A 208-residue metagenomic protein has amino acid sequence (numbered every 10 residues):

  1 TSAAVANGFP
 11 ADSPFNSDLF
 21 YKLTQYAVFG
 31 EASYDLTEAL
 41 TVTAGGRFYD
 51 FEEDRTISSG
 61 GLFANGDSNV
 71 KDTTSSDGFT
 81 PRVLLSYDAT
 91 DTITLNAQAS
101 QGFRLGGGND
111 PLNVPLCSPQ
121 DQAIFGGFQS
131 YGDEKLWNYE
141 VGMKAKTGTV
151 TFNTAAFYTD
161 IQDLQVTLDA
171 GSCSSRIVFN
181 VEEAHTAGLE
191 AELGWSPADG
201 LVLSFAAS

Functional and structural regions predicted by a protein language model:
T1, G46-F51, S100-G102, K144-K146 (+2 more regions): Outer-membrane beta-barrel pore domains and translocons
T1-T90, L105, G126: Signature of Gram-negative outer-membrane beta-barrel scaffolds
L23-F29, G78-P81, L136-G142, A184-E192 (+1 more regions): Transmembrane beta-barrel architecture of outer-membrane proteins
V28-Y34, V83-Y87, V141-A145, A191-W195 (+1 more regions): Residues on the lipid-exposed face of transmembrane beta-strands in outer-membrane beta-barrel proteins
L36-E38, A89-L95, A145-T149, G194-D199: Outer-membrane beta-barrel proteins
E38, V42, T151, Y158-D160 (+1 more regions): Gram-negative outer-membrane beta-barrel transporters
T74, S130-D133, V181-E182: Short Gly/Pro-enriched turn/cap motifs at secondary-structure boundaries
Y87-Y139, F152, A156-I177: Surface-exposed extracellular loop regions of Gram-negative outer-membrane beta-barrel proteins, predominantly
